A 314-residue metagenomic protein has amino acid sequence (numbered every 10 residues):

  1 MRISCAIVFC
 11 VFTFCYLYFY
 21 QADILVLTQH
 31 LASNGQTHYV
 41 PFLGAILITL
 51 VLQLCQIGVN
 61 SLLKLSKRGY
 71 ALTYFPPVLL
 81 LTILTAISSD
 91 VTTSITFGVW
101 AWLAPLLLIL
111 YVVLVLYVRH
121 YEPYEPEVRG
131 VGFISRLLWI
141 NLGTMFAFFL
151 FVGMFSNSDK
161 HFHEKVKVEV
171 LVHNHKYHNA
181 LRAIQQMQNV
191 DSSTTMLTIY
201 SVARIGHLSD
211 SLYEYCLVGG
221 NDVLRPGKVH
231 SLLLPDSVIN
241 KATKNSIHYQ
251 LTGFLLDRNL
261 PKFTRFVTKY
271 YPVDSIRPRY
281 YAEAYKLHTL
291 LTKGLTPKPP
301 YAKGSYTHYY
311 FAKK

Functional and structural regions predicted by a protein language model:
M1-P76: Membrane-anchoring hydrophobic segments
T13-F19, P76-I87, F146-V152: Aromatic-anchored segments of alpha-helical transmembrane domains
L31-A32, K64-R68, H120-S135: Membrane-interfacial, low-structure loops and terminal tails that flank and connect transmembrane helices in multi-pass
A71-V128: Membrane-embedded alpha-helical segments of integral membrane proteins
L110-V112, Y213, L217-L234, L291-K314: Intrinsically disordered, low-complexity, charge-biased linker/tail regions
G132-D159: Internal/C-terminal transmembrane anchor helices
N157-T264: Soluble catalytic regions of membrane-associated enzymes that act on cell-envelope and secretory-pathway components
K241-K314: Solvent-exposed soluble domains appended to multi-pass membrane proteins
